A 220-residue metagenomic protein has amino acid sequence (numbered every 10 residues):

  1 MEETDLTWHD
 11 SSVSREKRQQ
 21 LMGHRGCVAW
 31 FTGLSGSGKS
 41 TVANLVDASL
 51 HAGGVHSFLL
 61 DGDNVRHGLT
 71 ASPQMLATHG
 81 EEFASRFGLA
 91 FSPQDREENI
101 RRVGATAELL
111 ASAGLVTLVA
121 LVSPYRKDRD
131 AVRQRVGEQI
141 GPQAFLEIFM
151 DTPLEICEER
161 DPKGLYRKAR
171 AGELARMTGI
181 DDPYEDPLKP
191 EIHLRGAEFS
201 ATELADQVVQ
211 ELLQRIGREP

Functional and structural regions predicted by a protein language model:
M1-A29: Extreme N-terminal, non-catalytic leader segments that precede Walker-type/kinase nucleotide-binding cores
G26-V28, H56, V116-L118: Residue-level preference for the first positions of well-ordered beta-strands
S35: The conserved Walker
K39: Conserved lysine of the Walker
N44-E108: Conserved substrate/cofactor phosphate-moiety recognition/catalytic segment in nucleotide-dependent phosphotransferases
L59, F145-E147, E191-H193: Conserved beta-strand scaffold positions in the cores of enzyme catalytic domains, especially in NTP/NDP-utilizing
G68, M75-T78, S85-A90, R102-R170 (+1 more regions): ATP-dependent NMP and nucleoside kinases share a basic, alpha-helical "lid"
D151-L154, E159-Q210, Q214-P220: Small-molecule kinase domains that catalyze NTP-dependent phosphoryl transfer to phosphate-bearing small molecules
